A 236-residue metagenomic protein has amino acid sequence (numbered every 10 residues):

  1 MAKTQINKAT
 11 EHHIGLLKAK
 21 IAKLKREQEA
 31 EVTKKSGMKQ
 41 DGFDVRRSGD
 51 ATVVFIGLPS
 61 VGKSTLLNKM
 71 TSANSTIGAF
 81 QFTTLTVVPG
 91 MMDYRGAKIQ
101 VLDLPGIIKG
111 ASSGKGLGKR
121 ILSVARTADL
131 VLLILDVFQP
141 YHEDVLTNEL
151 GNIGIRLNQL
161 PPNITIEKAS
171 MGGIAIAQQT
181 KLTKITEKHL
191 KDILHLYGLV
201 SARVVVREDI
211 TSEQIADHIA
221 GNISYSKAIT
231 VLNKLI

Functional and structural regions predicted by a protein language model:
M1-K191, L196-Y197, N222-K227: Conserved G1/Walker A P-loop phosphate-binding module
V200: Short glycine/proline- and acidic residue-enriched helix-loop micro-motifs that form flexible lids or anion-recognition
D209-I219: Phosphate-interacting basic helix/loop segments used at nucleotide- and nucleic-acid interfaces
L235: Acidic beta-to-alpha connecting loop that harbors the catalytic carboxylate
